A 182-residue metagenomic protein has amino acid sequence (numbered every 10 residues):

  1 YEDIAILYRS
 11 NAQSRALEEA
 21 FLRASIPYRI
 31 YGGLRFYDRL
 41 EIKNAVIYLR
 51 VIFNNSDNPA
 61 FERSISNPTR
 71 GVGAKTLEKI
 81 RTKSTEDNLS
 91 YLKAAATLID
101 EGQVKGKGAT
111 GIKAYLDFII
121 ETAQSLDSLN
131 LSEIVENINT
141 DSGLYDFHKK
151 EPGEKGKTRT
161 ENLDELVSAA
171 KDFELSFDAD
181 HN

Functional and structural regions predicted by a protein language model:
E2-D3, G33, F61, I80: Short beta-alpha junctions and helix-cap segments that line functional grooves
E2-L17: Conserved strand-helix element at the start of the C-terminal RecA-like helicase core
L7, Y31, D38: Active-site-adjacent beta-strand anchor residues
S10, L34, P68-T69: Structured beta->alpha junctions
S14-I26, R39, V46-N182: Conserved helicase C-terminal RecA-like lobe
S25-R35: Conserved RecA-like helicase motor-core motifs
